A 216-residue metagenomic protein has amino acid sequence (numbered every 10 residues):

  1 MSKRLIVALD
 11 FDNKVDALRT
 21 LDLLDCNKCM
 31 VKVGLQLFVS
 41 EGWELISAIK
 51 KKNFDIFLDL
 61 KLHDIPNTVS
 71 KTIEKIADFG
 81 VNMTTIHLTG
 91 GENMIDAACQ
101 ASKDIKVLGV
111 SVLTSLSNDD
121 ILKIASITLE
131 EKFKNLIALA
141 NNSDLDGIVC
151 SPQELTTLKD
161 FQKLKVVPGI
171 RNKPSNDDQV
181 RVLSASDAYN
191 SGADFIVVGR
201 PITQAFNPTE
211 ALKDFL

Functional and structural regions predicted by a protein language model:
M1-L23: N-terminal glycine-rich anion-binding loop in soluble enzyme alpha/beta folds
S2-K3, D64-L155, F161-L164, R171-S175: Conserved anion-binding
V7, V31, K61, T84 (+4 more regions): Conserved, mostly hydrophobic/aromatic
L9-F11, V33-L37, L58-L62, I86-L88 (+4 more regions): A cross-domain feature marking catalytic cores of carbohydrate-active enzymes and several ubiquitous metabolic/repair
C26, F79, S143, S191-G192: Structural motif
K28-M83: Metabolite-binding pocket within alpha/beta catalytic cores that recognizes anionic/polar moieties
T85-M94, S184-A211: Glycine-rich phosphate-binding active-site loops on the catalytic face of alpha/beta enzymes
